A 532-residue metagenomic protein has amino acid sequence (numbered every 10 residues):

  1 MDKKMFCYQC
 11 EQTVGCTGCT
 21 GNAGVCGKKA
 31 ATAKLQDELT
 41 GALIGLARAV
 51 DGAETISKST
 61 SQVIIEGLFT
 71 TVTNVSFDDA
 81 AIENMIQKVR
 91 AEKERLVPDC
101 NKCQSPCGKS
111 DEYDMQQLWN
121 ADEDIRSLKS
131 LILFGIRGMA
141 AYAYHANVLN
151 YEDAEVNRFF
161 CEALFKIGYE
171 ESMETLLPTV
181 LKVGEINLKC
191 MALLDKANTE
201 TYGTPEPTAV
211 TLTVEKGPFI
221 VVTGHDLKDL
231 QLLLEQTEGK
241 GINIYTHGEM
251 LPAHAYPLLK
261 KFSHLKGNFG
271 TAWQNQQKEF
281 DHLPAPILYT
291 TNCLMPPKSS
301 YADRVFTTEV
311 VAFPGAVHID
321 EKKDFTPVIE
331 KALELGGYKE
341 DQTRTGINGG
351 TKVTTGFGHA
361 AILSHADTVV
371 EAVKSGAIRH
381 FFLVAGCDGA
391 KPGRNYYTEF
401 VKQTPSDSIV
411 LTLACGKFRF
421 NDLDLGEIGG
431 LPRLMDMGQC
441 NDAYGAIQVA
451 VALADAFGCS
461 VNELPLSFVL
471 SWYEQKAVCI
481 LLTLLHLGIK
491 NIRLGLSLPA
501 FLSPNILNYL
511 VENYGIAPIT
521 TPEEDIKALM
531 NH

Functional and structural regions predicted by a protein language model:
D2-T32, Q36-D37, G41-G45, T55 (+2 more regions): Anaerobic metallocofactor- and corrinoid-dependent redox/one-carbon enzyme cores, especially those from methanogenesis
L43-T201: Electropositive, gly/pro-rich neighborhoods at or near active sites that engage anionic ligands
